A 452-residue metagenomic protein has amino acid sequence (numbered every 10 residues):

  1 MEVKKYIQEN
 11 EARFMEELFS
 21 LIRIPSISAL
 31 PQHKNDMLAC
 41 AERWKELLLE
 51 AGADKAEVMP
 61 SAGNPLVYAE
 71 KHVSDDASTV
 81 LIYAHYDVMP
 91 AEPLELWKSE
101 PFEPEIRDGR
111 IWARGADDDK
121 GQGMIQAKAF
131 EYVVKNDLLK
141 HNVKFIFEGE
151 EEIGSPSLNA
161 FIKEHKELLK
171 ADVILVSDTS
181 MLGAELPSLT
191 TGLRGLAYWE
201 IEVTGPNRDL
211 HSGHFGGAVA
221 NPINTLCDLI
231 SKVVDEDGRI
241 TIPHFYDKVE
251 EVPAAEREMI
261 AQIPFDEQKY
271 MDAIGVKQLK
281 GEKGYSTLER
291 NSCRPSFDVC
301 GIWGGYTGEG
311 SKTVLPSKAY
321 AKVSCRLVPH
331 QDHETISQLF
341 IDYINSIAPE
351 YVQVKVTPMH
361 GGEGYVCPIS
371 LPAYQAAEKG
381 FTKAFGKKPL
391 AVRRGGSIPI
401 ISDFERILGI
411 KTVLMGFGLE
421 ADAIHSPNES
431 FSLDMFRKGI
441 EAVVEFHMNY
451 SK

Functional and structural regions predicted by a protein language model:
M1-L94, K318, T335: N-terminal helical capping/dimerization or prosegment-like subdomains of hydrolases acting on amide or phosphate bonds
E50, G183-A184, T241-K318, P329-D342 (+2 more regions): An extended, acidic, His-containing surface patch that forms the Zn2+-binding/catalytic region of metallohydrolases
A77-K144, K438: Active-site metal-coordination/substrate-binding segment of hydrolases, especially metallo-dependent peptidases
Y86-V88, R110, I146-S155, S177-M181 (+3 more regions): Acidic, glycine-rich active-site loops and adjacent beta-strand->loop/helix elements that engage anionic groups
D117, N207-D209, C325-H333, G362: A generic structural motif
D117-G192, S451: Acidic/histidine-rich catalytic neighborhood of metal-dependent amide-processing enzymes
S188-T204, V413: Flexible glycine/proline-rich, aromatic-decorated loop/lid segments
G216-D237: A short core secondary-structure module
